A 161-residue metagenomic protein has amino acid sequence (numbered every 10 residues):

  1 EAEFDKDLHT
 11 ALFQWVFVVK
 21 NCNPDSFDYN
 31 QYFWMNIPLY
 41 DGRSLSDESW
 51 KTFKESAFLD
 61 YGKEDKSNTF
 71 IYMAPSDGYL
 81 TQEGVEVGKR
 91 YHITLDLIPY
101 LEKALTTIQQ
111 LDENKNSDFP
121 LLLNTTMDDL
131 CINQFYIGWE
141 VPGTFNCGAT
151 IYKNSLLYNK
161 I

Functional and structural regions predicted by a protein language model:
E1, T10-L12, K66, Q110 (+2 more regions): Polar low-complexity intrinsically disordered regions
E3-L105: Short helix-loop boundary/capping segments
P75-I161: Long, compositionally biased interface segments
